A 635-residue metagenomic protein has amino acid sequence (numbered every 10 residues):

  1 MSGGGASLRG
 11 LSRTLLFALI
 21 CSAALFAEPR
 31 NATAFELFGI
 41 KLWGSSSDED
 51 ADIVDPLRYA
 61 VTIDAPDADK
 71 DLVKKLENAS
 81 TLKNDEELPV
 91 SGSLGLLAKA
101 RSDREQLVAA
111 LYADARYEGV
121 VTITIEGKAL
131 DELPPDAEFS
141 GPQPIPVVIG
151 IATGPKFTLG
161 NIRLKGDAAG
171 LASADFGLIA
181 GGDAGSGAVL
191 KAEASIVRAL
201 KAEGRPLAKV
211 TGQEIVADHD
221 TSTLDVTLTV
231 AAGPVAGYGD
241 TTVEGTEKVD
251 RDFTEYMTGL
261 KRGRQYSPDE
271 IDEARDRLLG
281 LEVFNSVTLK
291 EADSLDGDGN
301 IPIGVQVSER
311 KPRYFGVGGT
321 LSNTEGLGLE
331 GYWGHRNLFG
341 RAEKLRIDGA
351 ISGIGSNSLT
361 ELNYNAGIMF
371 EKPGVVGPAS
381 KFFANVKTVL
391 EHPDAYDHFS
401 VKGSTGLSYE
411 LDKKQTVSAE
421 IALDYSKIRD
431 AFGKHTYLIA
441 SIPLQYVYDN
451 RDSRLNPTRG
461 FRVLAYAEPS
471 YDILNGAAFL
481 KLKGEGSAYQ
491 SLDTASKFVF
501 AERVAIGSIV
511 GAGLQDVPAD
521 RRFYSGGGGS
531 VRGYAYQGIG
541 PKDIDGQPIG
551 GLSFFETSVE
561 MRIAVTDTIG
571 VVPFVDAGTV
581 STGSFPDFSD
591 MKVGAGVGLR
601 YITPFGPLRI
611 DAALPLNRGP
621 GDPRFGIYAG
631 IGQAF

Functional and structural regions predicted by a protein language model:
M1-L16: Bacterial N-terminal signal peptides that target proteins for export
T14-A24: Bacterial N-terminal signal peptides
A27-P29: N-terminal signal peptide c-region/cleavage motif recognized by signal peptidases
T33-D71, D85-L327, R346-Y364, K372-G374 (+4 more regions): Periplasmic polypeptide-binding modules associated with outer-membrane biogenesis and secretion
G166, V243-G245, F399-S404, K434-L438 (+4 more regions): Flexible, surface-exposed loop regions and adjacent strand-edge segments of Gram-negative outer-membrane beta-barrel
A169-L171, S267-L464, R532-G533, I539-P548 (+3 more regions): Gram-negative/organellar outer-membrane beta-barrel architecture
G280, R313-Y314, T320-G326, R429-H435 (+4 more regions): C-terminal outer-membrane beta-barrel translocator/porin domains of Gram-negative envelope proteins and their
A501, P586, M591-F635: In a subset of proteins, long, contiguous C-terminal domains/tails are tracked
